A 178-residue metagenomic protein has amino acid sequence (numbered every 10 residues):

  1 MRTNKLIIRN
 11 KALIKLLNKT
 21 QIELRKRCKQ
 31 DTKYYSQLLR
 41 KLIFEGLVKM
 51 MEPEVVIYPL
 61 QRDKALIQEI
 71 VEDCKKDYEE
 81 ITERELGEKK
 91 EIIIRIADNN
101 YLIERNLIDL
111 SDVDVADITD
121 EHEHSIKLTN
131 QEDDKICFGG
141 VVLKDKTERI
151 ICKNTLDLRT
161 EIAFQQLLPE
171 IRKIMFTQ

Functional and structural regions predicted by a protein language model:
T3-Q178: Elongated, mostly alpha-helical coiled-coil "stalk/stator" tethers of large membrane protein machines
